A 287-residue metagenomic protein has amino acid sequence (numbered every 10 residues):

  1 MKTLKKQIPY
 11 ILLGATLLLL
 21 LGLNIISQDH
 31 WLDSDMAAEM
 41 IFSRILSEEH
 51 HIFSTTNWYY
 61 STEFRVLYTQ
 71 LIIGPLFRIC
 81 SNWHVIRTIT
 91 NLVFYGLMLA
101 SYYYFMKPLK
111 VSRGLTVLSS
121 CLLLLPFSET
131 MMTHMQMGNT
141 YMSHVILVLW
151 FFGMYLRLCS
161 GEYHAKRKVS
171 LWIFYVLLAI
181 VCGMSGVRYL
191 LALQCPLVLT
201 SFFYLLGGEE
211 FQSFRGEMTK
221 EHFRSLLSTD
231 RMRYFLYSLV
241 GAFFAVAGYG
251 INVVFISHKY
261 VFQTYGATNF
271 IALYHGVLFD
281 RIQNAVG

Functional and structural regions predicted by a protein language model:
K5-L32, L239-F255: Transmembrane signal-anchor helices characteristic of membrane glycosylation enzymes that use polyprenol
K6, Y10, G14, I89-L115 (+1 more regions): Transmembrane-helix motifs of polytopic, lipid-linked glycan transferases
I26-S34, E48-L71, H84-V85: Membrane-proximal lumenal/periplasmic loop motifs of glycosylation machinery
A38-R44, W58-N82, R281-G287: Short hydrophobic/aromatic helix or loop-helix immediately within or flanking a transmembrane segment in polytopic
T62, V66, S112-C159, S185: Membrane-interface micro-motifs in multi-pass membrane enzymes
I72, L206, R233-G287: Membrane-lumen/periplasm interface segments of specific transmembrane helices in polyprenyl phosphate-linked
V148-L171, F211-Q212: Membrane-interface transmembrane helices that cradle and orient dolichyl/undecaprenyl
K168-V198: Membrane-interface alpha helices of multi-pass inner-membrane proteins
